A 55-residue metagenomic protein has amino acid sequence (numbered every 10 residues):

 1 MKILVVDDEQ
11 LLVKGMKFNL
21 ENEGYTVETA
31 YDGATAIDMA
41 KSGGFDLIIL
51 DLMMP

Functional and structural regions predicted by a protein language model:
M1-K2: Non-catalytic signal-transmission and effector/linker regions of two-component phosphorelay proteins
D7, D51: Active-site residues of response regulator receiver
Q10, Y31-T35, G44: Acidic phosphotransfer microenvironment of two-component signaling modules
V13, P55: The feature encodes the CheY-like receiver
K14-N22: Charged docking surfaces used in two-component/phosphorelay signaling
F18, A34-I37: Short amphipathic helices of CheY-like receiver
G24-Y31, M39: Short hydrophobic/Thr-rich beta-strand motif most characteristic of the beta2 strand and flanking loop of CheY-like
I48: Receiver (REC) domain switch-region micro-motif
